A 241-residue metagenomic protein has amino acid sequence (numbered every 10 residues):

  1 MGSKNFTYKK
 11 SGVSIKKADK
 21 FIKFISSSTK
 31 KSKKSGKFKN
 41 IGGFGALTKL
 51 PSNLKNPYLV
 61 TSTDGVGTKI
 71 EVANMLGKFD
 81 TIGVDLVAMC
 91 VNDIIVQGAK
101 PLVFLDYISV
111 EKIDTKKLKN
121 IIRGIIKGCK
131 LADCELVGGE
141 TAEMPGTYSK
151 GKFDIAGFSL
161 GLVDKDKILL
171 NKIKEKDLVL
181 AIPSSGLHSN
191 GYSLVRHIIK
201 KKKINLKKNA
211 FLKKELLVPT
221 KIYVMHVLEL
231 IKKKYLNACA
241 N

Functional and structural regions predicted by a protein language model:
M1-N241: Helix-biased detector of long, well-ordered alpha-helical tracts
